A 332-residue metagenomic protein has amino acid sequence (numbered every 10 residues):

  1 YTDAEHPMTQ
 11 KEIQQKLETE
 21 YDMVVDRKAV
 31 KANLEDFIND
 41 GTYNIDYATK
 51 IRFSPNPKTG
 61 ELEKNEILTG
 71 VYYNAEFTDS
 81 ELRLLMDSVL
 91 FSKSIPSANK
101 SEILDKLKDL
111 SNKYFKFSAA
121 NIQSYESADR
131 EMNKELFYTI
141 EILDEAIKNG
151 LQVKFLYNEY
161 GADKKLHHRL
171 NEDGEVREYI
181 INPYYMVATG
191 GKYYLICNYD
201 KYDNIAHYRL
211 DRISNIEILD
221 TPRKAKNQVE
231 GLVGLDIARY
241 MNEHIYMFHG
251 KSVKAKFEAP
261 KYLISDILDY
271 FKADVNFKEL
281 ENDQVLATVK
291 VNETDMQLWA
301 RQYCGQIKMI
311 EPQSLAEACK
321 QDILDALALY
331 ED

Functional and structural regions predicted by a protein language model:
Y1-F91, G174, I180, L327-D332: Short, basic/aromatic recognition patches that contact phosphate-bearing ligands
E5, Q152, K192, E281-T288: A generic structural signal for beta-strand entry/edge sites
K50-S54, V187-T189, L280: Short beta-strand micro-motifs enriched in acidic
E63, K154, Y194-I196, L286 (+1 more regions): General beta-strand recognition
I67-E76, N198-K201, K290-E293: Secondary-structure transition/turn motif
G70-H167: Bulky hydrophobic/aromatic content
S127-K256: Core beta-strand-centered patch of the WYL/Sm-like small regulatory domain
G234-D332: Polybasic (Lys/Arg-rich)
